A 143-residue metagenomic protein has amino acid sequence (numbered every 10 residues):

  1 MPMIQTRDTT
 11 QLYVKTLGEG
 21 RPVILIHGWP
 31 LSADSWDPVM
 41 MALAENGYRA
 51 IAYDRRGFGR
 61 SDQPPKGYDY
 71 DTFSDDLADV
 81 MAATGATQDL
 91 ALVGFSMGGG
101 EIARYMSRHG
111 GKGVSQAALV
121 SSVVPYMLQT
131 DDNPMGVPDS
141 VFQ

Functional and structural regions predicted by a protein language model:
M1-M3: Short, hydrophobic/aromatic-rich segments at coil-to-beta transitions
T6, T10-K66: Conserved HGGG/HGGXW glycine-rich cap/lid loop of the alpha/beta-hydrolase fold
P22, G47-R49, Q88-A91, S115-Q116: Structural signature of beta-strand start/N-cap positions in the alpha/beta core of ABC transporter nucleotide-binding
D37, A78, A103-S107: Short, hydrophobic alpha-helix immediately C-terminal to the catalytic nucleophile
D71-L90: Conserved acidic catalytic loop of the alpha/beta-hydrolase fold
L92-G94, V120: Short beta-strand immediately N-terminal to the catalytic nucleophile in serine-hydrolase-like folds
G94-G98, I102: Gly/Ala-rich beta-loop-alpha elbow adjacent to hydrolase catalytic centers
A103-F142: Flexible "cap/lid" loop of the alpha/beta hydrolase fold
